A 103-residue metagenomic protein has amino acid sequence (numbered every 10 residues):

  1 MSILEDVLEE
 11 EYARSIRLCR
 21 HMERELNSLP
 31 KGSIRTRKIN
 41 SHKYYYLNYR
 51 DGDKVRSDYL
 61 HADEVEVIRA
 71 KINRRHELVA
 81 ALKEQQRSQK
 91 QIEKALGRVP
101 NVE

Functional and structural regions predicted by a protein language model:
M1-E103: Conserved glycine(s) in the ABC-transporter nucleotide-binding domain "signature"
